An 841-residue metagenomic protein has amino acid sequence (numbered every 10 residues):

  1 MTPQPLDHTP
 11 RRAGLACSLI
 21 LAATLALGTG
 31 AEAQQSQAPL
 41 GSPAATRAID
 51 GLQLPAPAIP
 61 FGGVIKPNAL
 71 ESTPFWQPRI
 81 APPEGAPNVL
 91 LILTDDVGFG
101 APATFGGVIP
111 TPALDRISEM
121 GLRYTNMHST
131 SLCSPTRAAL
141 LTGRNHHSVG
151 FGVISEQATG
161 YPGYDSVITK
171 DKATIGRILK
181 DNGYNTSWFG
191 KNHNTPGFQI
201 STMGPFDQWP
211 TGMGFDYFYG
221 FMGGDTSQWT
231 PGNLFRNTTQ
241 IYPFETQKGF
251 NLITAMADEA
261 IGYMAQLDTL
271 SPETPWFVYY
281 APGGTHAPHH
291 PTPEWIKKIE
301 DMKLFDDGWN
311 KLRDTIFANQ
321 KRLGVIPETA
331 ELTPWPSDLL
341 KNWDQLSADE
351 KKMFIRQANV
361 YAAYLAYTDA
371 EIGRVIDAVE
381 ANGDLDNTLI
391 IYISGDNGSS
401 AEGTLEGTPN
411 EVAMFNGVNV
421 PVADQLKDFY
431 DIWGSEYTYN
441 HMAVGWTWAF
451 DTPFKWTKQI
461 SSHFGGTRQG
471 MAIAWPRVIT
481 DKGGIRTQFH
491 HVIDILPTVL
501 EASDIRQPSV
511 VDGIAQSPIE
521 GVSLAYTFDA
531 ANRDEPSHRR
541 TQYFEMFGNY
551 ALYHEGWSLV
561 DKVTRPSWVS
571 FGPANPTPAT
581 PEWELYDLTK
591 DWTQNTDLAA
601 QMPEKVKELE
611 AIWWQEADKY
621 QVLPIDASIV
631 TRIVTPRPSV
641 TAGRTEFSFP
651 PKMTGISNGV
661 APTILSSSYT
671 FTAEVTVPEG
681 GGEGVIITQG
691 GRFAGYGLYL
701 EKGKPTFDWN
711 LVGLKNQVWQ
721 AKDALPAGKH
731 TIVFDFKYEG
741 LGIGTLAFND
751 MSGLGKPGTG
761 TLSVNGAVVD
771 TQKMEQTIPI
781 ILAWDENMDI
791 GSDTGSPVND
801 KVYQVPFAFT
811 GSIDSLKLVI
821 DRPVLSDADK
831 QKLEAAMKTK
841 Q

Functional and structural regions predicted by a protein language model:
M1-R12: N-terminal secretory signal peptides that target proteins for export/translocation
A16-G28: Bacterial N-terminal signal peptides
L25, R47, L52-A579, W583 (+7 more regions): Formylglycine-dependent sulfatase
T29-A33: Sec/Tat signal peptide C-region and signal peptidase I cleavage site
Q34-L40: Cleaved targeting-peptide boundary
L40-S42, S227-T230, E545-G548, T580 (+2 more regions): A short, compositionally biased
V278, M471-I473, L552, E584-Y586 (+3 more regions): Short beta-strand motif preference
P624-Q841: Extracellular glycan-associated modules
